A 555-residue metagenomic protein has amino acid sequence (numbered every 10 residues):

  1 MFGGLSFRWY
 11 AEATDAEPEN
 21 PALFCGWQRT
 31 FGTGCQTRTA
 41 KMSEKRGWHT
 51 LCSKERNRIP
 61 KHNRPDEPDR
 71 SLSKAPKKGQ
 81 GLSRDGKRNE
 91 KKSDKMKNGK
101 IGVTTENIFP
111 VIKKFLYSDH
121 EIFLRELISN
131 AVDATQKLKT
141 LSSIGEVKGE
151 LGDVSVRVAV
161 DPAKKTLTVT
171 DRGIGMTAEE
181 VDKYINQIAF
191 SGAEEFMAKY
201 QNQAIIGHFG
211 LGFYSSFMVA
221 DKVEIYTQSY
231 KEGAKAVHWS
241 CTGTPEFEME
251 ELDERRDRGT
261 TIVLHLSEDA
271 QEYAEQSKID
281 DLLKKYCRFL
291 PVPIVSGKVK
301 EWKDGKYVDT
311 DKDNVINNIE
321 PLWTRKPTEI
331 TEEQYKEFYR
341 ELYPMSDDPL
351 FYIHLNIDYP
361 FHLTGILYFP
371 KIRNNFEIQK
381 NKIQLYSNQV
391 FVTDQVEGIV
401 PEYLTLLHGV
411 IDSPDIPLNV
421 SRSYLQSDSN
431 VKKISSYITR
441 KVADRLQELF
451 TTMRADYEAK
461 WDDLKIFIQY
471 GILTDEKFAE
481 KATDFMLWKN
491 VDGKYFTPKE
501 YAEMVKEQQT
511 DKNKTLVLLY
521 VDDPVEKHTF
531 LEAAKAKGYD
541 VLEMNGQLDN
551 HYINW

Functional and structural regions predicted by a protein language model:
S6, S43, S53, P68-S73 (+2 more regions): Serine residues within intrinsically disordered or low-complexity segments
D15, N20, H49, N57 (+2 more regions): Intrinsic-disorder-associated, low-complexity terminal segments enriched in Asp/Asn/His/Tyr and depleted of Lys/Arg
P76-G81, G86-Y273, D281: GHKL (Bergerat-fold) ATPase N-terminal catalytic module, capturing the glycine-rich phosphate-binding loop and acidic
I205, V223-E246, S267-Q271, S277-W555: GHKL/Bergerat-fold ATPase module in large chromosome/replication-associated machines
